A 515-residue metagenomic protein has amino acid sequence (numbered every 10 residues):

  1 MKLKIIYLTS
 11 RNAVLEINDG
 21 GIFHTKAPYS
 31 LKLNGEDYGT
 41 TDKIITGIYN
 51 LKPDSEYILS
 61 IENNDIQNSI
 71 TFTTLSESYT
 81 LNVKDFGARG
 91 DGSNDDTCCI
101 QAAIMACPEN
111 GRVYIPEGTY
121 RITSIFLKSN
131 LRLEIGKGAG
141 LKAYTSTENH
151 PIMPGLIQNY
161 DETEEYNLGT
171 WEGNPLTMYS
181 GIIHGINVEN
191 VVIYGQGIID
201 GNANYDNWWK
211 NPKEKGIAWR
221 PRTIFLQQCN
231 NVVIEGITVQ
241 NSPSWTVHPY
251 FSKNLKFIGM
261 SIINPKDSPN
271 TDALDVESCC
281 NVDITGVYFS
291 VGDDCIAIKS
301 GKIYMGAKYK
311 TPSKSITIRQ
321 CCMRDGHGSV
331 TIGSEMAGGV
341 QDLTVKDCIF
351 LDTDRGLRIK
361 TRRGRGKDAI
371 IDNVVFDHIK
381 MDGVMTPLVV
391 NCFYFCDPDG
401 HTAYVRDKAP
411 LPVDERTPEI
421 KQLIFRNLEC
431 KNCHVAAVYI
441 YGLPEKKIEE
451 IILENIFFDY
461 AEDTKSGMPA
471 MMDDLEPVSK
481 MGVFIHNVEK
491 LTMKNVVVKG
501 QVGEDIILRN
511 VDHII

Functional and structural regions predicted by a protein language model:
M1-I515: Extracellular/periplasmic carbohydrate-active domains that bind, remodel, or depolymerize complex polysaccharides
